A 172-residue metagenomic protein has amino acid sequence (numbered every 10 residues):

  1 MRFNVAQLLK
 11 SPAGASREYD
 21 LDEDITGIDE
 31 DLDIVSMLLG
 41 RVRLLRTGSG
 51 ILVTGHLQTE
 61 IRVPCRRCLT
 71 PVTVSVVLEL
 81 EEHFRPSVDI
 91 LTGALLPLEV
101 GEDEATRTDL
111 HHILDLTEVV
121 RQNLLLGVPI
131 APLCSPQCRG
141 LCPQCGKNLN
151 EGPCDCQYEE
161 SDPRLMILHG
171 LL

Functional and structural regions predicted by a protein language model:
M1-L172: Structured interface patches
